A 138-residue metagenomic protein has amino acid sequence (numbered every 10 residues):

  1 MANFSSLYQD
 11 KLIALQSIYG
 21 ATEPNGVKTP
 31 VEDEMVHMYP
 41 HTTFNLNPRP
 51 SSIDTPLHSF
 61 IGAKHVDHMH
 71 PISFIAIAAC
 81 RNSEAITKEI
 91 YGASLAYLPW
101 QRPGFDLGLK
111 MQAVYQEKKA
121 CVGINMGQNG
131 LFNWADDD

Functional and structural regions predicted by a protein language model:
M1-D138: Glycine-rich flexible loops
